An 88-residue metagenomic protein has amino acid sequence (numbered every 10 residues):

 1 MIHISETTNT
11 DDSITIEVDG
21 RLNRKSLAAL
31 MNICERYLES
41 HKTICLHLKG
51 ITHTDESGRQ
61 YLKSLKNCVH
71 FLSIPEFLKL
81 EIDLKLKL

Functional and structural regions predicted by a protein language model:
M1-E17: Short beta-strand/loop segment at the start of cytosolic alpha/beta domains
V18-L88: Amphipathic alpha-helical interaction surfaces in cytosolic regulatory modules
